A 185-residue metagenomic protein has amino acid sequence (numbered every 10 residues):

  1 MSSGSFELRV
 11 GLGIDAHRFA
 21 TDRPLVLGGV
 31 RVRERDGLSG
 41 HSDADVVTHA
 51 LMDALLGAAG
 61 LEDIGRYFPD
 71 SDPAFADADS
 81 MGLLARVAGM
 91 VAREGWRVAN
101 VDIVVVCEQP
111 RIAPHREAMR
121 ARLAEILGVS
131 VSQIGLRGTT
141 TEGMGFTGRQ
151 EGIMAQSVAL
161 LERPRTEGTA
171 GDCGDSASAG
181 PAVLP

Functional and structural regions predicted by a protein language model:
S2-A118, I126-L127: RNase III-family endoribonuclease catalytic core
A113-P114, G143-F146: Short active-site-adjacent structural elements
R116-R120, R149-Q150: Short, low-complexity, polybasic intrinsically disordered segments
S130-Q133: Short acidic capping loops at alpha-helix termini that bridge into adjacent secondary structure
L136-T140: Pyridoxal 5′-phosphate
T147-G168: C-terminal edge-of-domain segments
T166-A182: Intrinsically disordered, low-complexity terminal tails and inter-domain linkers enriched for S/T/G/P/D/E
